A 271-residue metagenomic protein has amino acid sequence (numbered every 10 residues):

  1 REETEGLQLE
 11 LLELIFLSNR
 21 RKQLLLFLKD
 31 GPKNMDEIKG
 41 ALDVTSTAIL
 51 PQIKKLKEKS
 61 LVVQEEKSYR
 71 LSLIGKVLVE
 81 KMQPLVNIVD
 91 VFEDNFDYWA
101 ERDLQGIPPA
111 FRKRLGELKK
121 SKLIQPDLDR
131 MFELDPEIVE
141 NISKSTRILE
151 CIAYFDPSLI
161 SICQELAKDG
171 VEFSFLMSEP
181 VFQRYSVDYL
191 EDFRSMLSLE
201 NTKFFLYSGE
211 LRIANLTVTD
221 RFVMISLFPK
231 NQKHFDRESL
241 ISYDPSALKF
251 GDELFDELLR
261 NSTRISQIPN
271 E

Functional and structural regions predicted by a protein language model:
R1-L42, T47-Q64, R70, V77-Q83 (+2 more regions): PLD/PLD-like phosphodiesterase catalytic module centered on the HKD motif
E5, L128-M131, D156: A conditional alpha-helix N-cap/helix-loop micro-motif detector
V86-E137: Amphipathic alpha-helical dimerization/coiled-coil segments that flank or bridge DNA-binding/regulatory modules
N141-S145: Secondary-structure "cap/kink" motif recognition
R147-I152, F205: Short catalytic-loop micro-motif centered on adjacent basic/acidic residues
E150-F155, S178-P180: Structural motif
